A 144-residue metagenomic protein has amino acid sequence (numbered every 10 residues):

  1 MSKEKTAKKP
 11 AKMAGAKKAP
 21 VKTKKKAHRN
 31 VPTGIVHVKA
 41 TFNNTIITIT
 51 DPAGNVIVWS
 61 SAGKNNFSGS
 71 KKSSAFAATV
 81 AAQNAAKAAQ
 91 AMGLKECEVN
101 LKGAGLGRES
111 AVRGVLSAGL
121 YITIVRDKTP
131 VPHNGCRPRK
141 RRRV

Functional and structural regions predicted by a protein language model:
S2-V144: Ribosome-associated RNA-binding proteins
